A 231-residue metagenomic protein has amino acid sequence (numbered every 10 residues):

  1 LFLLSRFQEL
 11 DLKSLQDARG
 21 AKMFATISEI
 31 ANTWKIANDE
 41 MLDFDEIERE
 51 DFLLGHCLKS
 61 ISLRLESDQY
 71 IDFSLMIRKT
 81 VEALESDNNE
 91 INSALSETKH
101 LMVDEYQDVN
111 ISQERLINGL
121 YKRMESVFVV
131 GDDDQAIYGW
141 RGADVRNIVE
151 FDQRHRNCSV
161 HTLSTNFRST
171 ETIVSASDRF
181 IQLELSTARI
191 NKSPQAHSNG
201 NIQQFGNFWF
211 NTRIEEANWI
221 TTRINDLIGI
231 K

Functional and structural regions predicted by a protein language model:
L1-A25, V149, T222: Conserved P-loop NTPase-based nucleic-acid remodeling module centered on helicase motor cores
F2, A25, I71, A143-R146 (+3 more regions): Charged, alpha-helix-enriched surfaces in structured cytosolic catalytic cores of large nucleotide-utilizing machines
F2-R6, L116-G119, N147-R154, T172-F180 (+2 more regions): Alpha-helical scaffold elements adjacent to nucleotide-binding pockets in ATP/GTP-utilizing enzyme cores
L3, I61, T80, L84-D87 (+2 more regions): Generic hydrophobic alpha-helical segments
R6-L10, I30-E40, V127, R154 (+1 more regions): Phosphate/oxyanion-binding loops and surfaces in catalytic or ligand/nucleic-acid-binding neighborhoods
L15-R19, S86-E97, I190-H197, G229-K231: Short helix/loop segment immediately N-terminal to the Walker
E48-E150, T162-S169: Conserved helicase NTPase motor core
R156-S159, T165-K231: Helicase P-loop NTPase motor core
